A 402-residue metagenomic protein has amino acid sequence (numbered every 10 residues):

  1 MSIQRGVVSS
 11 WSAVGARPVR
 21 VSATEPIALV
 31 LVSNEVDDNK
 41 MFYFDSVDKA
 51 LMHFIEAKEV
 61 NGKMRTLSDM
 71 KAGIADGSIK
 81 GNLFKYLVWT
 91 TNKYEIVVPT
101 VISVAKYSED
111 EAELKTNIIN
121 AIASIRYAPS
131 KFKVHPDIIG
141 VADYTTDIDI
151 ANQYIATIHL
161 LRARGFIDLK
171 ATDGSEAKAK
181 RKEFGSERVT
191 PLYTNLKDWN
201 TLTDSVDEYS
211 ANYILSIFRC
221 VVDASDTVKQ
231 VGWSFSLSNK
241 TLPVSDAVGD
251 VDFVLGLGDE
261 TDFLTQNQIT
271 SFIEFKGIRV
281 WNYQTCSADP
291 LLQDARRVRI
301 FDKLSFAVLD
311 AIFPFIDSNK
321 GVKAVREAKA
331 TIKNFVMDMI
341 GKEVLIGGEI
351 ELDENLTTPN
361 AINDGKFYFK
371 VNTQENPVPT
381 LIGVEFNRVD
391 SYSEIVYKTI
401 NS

Functional and structural regions predicted by a protein language model:
S2-S22, P26-V36, M41-D45, I55 (+5 more regions): A glycine- and small-residue-enriched flexible loop/hinge signal that marks low-structured segments
Q4-R5, I148, R326, A330 (+1 more regions): Conserved structured core elements
D37-F44, D48-E95: N-terminal assembly/attachment segments of tailed bacteriophage virion structural proteins
E56, D259, N334-D338: Short, intrinsically disordered, mixed-charge
D69-D76, V88-N120: Acidic/glycine-enriched edge-of-secondary-structure segments
Q153-Y154, A328, I350-E351, G383-N387: Composition- and surface-driven signal marking solvent-exposed, interaction-prone regions in large proteins
L291-L356: Acidic, low-complexity glycine/serine/threonine-rich segments
L356-S402: C-terminal edge-of-domain segments
